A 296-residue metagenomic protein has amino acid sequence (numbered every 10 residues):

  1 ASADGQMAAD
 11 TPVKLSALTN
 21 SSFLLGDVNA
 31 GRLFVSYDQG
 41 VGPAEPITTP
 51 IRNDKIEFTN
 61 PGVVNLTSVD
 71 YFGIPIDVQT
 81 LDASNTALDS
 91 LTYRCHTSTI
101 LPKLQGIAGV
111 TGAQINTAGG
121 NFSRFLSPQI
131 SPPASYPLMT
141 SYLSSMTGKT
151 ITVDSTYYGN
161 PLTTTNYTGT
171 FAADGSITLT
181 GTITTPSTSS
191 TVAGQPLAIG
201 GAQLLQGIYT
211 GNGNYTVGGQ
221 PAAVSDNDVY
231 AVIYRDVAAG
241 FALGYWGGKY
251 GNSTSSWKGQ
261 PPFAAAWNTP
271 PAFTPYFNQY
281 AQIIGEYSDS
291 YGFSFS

Functional and structural regions predicted by a protein language model:
A1-S296: Extracellular low-complexity, O-glycosylation-prone Ser/Thr/Pro/Gly-rich "stalks" and linkers flanking catalytic
